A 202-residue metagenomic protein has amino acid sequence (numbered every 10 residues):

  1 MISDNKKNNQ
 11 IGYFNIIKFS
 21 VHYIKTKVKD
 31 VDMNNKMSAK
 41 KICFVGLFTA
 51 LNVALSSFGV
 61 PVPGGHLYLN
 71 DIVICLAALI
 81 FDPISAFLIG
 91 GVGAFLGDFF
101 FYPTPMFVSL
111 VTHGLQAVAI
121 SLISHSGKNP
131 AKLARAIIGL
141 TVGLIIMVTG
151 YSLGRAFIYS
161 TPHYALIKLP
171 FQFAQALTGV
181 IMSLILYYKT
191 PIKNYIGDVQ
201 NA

Functional and structural regions predicted by a protein language model:
I2, G12-A202: Loop-helix junctions at membrane interfaces
N9: N-terminal entrance/gating region of PLP-dependent enzymes' catalytic architecture
